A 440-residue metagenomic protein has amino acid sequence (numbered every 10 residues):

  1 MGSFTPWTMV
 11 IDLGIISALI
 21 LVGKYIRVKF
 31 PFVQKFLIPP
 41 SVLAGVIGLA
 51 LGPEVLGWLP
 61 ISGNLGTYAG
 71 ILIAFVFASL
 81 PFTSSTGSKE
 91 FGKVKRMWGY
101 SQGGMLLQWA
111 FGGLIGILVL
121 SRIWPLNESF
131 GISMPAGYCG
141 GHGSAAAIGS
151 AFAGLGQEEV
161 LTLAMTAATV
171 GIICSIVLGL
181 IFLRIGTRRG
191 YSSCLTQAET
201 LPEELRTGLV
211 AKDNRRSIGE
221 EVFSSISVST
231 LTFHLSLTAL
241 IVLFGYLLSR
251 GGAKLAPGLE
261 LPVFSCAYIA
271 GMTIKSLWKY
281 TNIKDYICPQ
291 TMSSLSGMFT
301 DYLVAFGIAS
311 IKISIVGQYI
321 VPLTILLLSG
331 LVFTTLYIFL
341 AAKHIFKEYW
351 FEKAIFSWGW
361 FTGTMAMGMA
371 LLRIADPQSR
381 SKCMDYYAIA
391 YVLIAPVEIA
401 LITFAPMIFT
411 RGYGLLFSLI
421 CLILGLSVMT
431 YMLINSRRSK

Functional and structural regions predicted by a protein language model:
M1-W7, I185-T232, K279-I283, R437-K440: Intrinsically disordered, low-complexity non-transmembrane regions of multi-pass membrane transporters
F4-A18, S62-V76, F130-P135, G258-A270 (+5 more regions): Structural signature of hydrophobic alpha-helical transmembrane segments
L19, G45-G52, L65-K93, I269-W278 (+2 more regions): Hydrophobic transmembrane alpha-helices of secondary-active transporters and Na+-translocating membrane complexes
I26-V42, V55-G66, I181, Y246-Q290: Flexible hinge motifs at transmembrane-helix junctions and intramembrane kinks/re-entrant loops in multi-pass membrane
F30-L37, W58-G66, T83-Y100, Y280-S293 (+3 more regions): Interfacial helix-loop-helix linkers and transmembrane-helix boundary segments in multi-pass membrane proteins
T83-L114, L235-T238, S294, S310-F339 (+2 more regions): Entry/N-cap segments of selected transmembrane alpha helices and their immediately preceding amphipathic helices
G103, I115, I123-E159, L163 (+3 more regions): Alpha-helical membrane segments and immediately flanking helix-loop junctions that form or couple to the substrate/ion
F306, I313, L327-S436: C-terminal transmembrane helix pair
